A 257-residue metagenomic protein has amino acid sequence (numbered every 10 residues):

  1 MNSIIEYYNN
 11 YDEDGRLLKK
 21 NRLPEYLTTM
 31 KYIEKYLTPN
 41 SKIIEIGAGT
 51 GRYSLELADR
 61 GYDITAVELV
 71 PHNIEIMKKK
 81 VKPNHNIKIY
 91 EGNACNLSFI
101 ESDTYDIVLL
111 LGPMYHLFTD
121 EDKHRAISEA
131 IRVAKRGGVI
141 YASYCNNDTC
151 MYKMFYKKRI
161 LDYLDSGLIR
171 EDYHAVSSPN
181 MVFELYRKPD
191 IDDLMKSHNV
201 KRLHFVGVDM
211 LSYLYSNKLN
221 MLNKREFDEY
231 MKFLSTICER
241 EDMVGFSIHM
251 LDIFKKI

Functional and structural regions predicted by a protein language model:
M1-P39, R52, E56: Conserved class I S-adenosyl-L-methionine
R52-N96: Class I SAM-dependent methyltransferase SAM/SAH-binding core
F99-V108: A short acidic, Gly/Pro-enriched loop at the edge of an enzyme's catalytic core that lines a small-molecule cofactor
I107-E121: A short SAM/SAH-binding and catalytic strip from SAM-dependent methyltransferases
H124-R136: A short glycine-rich, Lys/Arg-flanked "PGG" loop and its adjoining helix->strand segment in the class I
I140-G167: Conserved class I S-adenosyl-L-methionine
V182-N199, F205: Short alpha-helix
L203-I257: A C-terminal cap/extension of S-adenosyl-L-methionine-dependent methyltransferases that defines the acceptor-substrate
